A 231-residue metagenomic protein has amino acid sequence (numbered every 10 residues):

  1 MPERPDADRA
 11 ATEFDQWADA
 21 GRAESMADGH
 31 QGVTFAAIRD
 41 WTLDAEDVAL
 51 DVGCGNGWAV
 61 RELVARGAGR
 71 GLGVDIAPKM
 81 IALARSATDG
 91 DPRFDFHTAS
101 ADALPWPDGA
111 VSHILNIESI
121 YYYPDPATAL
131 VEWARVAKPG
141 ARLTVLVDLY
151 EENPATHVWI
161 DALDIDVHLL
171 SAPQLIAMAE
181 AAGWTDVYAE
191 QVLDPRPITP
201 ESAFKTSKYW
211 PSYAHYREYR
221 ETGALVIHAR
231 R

Functional and structural regions predicted by a protein language model:
M1-D44, W58-E62, M80, A87 (+4 more regions): Conserved class I S-adenosyl-L-methionine
L50-V52, N56-A103: Class I SAM-dependent methyltransferase SAM/SAH-binding core
N56, D186-R231: Conserved Class I S-adenosyl-L-methionine
L115: A conserved beta-strand element that flanks and buttresses the S-adenosyl-L-methionine
A127-P139: A short glycine-rich, Lys/Arg-flanked "PGG" loop and its adjoining helix->strand segment in the class I
G140-V147: Conserved beta-strand signature within the Rossmann-like core of class I S-adenosyl-L-methionine
D148-D166: Short, glycine-/aromatic-enriched active-site segment of Class I SAM-dependent methyltransferases
V167-G183: Short alpha-helix
